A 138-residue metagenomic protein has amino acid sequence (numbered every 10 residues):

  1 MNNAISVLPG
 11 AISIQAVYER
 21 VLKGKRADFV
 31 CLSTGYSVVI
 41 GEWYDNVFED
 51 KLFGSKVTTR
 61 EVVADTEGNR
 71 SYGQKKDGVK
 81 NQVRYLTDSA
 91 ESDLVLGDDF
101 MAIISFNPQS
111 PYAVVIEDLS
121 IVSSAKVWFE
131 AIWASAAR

Functional and structural regions predicted by a protein language model:
M1-V7, A11, R26, S37-R138: PLD/PLD-like phosphodiesterase catalytic module centered on the HKD motif
P9-E19: A short, well-structured juxtamembrane/interface segment
R20-A27: Glycine-rich phosphate/diphosphate-binding loops that line cofactor/substrate pockets in enzymes
V30: Extended, highly charged clamp/arch subdomains and adjacent linkers that form or line substrate-binding channels
